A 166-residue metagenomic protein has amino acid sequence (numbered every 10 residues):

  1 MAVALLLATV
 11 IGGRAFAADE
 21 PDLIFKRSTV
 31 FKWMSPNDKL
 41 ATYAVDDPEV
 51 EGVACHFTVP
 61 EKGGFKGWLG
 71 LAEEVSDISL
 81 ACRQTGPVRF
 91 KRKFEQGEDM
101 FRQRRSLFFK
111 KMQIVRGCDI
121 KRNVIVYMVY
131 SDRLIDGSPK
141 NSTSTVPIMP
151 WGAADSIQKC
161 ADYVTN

Functional and structural regions predicted by a protein language model:
M1, S35-P36, V45-V50, I114-R122: Short, surface-exposed loop and linker segments with low hydrophobicity and enrichment for Pro/Ser/Thr
M1-A2, A17: Domain-scale selection of a single, long terminal region that carries the protein's primary operational module
A2-V10: Bacterial N-terminal signal peptides
I11, F16-A18: N-terminal Sec-dependent export signals
A18-S79: N-terminal secretory signal peptides
T42, C82, Y127-M128: Generic structural hydrophobic/aromatic packing signal, biased to beta-strands
G52-I120: Mature extracytoplasmic domains of secretory-pathway proteins
R89-N166: Beta-strand-rich cores of mature extracytoplasmic or soluble domains
